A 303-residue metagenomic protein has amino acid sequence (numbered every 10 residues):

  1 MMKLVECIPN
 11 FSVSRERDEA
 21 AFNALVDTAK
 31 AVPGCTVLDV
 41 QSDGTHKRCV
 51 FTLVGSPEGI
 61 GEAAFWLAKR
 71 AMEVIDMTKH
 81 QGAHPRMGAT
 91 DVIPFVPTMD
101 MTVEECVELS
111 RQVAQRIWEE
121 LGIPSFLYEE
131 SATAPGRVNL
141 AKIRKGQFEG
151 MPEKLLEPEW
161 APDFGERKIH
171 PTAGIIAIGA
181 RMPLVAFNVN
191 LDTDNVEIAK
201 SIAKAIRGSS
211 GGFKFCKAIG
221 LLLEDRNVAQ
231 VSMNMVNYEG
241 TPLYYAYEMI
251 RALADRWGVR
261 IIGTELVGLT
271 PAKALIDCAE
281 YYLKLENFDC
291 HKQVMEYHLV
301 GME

Functional and structural regions predicted by a protein language model:
M1-E303: Long, contiguous binding/interaction regions
